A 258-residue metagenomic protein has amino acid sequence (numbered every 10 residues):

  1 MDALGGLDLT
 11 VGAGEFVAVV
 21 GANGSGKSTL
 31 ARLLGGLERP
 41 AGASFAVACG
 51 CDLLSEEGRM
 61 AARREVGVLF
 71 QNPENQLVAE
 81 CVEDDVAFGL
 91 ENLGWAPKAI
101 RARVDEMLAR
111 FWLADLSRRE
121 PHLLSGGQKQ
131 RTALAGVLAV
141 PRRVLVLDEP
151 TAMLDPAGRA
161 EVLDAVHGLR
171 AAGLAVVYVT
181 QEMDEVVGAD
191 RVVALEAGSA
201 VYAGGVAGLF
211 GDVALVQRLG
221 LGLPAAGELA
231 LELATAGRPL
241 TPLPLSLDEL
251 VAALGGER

Functional and structural regions predicted by a protein language model:
V20-A22: The feature captures the beta-strand-to-loop junction immediately N-terminal to the Walker
G35: Helix-to-loop junction immediately C-terminal to a conserved catalytic motif
S44-A61: ABC ATPase NBD Q-loop/coupling interface
K98-L116: Conserved ABC ATPase "signature" region
E120-L124, Q128: Conserved ABC ATPase signature
V137-L138: ABC ATPase C-loop
L145-D148: Catalytic Walker B motif of ABC-type/P-loop ATPase nucleotide-binding domains
G198-S199: Conserved ABC ATPase "signature" C-loop
